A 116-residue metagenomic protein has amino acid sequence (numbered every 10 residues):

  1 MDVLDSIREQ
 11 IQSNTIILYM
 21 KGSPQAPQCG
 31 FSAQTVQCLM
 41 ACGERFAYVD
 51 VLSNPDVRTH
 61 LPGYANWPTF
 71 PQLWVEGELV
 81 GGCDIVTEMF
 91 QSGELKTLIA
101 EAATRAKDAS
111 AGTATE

Functional and structural regions predicted by a protein language model:
M1-I17, G112-E116: N-terminal leader/targeting and pre-domain segments
R8-R45: Local sequence-structure signature of Cys/Sec-based thiol-disulfide redox active-site neighborhoods
I17, Y64-V75, C83-D84: Structural micro-motif
C29, I99-E116: Short, solvent-exposed cationic patches
M40-H60, P68: Thiol-based oxidoreductase modules, predominantly thioredoxin-like and allied folds used for disulfide exchange
T59-F70, D108-S110: Short Fe-S-cluster ligation motifs
V75-K107: Non-catalytic, surface beta->alpha helical segment in thiol-disulfide oxidoreductase systems
